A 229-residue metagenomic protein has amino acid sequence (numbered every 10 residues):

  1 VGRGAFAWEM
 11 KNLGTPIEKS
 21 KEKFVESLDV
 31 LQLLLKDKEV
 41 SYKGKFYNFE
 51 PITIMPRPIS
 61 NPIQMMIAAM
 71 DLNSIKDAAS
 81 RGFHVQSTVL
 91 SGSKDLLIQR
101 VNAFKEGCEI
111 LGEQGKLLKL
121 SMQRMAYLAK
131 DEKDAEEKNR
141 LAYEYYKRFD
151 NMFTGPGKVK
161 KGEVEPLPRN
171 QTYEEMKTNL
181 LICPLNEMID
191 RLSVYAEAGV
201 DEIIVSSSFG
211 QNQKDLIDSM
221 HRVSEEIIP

Functional and structural regions predicted by a protein language model:
V1, M65-A68, V85-T88, L118-M125 (+1 more regions): Hydrophobic faces of well-ordered beta-strands that scaffold small-molecule active sites in alpha/beta enzyme cores
R3-A7, F46, S91, A126-L128 (+1 more regions): Active-site-proximal loop/turn and secondary-structure-junction residues that shape catalytic pockets, frequently
G4-T15, S80-G82: Acidic/polar active-site rim loop that often engages polyanionic ligands
I17-I54, D95-V200: An alpha-helical appendage that flanks or caps ligand/catalytic pockets
K23, S27, M220-P229: Alpha-helix-loop-beta-strand connector modules within alpha/beta enzyme cores
G82-F83, V200: A structural motif
L90-K94, S206-I217: Glycine-rich, proline-tolerant flexible connector loops at the mouths of alpha/beta enzymes
K130-D134, K214-R222: Short glycine/threonine-rich loop-to-helix capping motif typified by GTGT followed within a few residues by an Asp-Pro
